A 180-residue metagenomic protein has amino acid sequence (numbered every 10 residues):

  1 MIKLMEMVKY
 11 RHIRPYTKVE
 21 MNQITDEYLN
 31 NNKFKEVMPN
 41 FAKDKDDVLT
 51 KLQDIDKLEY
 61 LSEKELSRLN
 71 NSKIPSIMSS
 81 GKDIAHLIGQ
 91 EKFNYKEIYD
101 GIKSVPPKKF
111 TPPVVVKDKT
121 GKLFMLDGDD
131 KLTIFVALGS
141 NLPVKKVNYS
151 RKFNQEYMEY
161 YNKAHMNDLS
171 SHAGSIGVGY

Functional and structural regions predicted by a protein language model:
K3-K9, D26, Q155-E159, K163 (+1 more regions): Proteolytic processing junctions in secreted/extracellular precursors, especially proprotein convertase/trypsin-like
M7-Y10, E27, N31, I55-L58 (+3 more regions): Surface-exposed polar/charged interaction patches
V8-P39: N-terminal extension/subdomain marker
I13, K108-H165: A short, basic-hydrophobic beta/loop patch
I24-Y28, V37, K51, L87 (+2 more regions): Charge-rich, solvent-exposed alpha-helical interaction surfaces
E36, Q53, Y60: Active-site-proximal loop/hinge segments that shape catalytic or ion-binding/gating pockets
L61, S67-L126: Short alpha-helix boundary/capping and kink motifs at helix termini
H165-A173, G177-Y180: C-terminal low-complexity, charged extensions that often adopt amphipathic alpha-helices
